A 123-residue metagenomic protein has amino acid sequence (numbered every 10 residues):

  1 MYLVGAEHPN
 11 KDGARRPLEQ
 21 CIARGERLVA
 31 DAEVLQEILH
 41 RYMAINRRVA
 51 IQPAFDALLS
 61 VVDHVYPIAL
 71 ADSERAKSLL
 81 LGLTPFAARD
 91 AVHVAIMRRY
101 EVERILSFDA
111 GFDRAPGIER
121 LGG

Functional and structural regions predicted by a protein language model:
M1-A30, M43-P53: Short, well-structured N-terminal submotif of metal-dependent ribonuclease cores
M1-V4, E37-H40, A76: A short acidic, helix-capping loop that chelates divalent metal ions and anchors anionic groups
A6-E7, R41, L79, I118: Residue-level signal for well-ordered alpha-helical positions
D12, H64-L106: Active-site neighborhoods of divalent-metal-dependent phosphate/nucleic-acid chemistry enzymes
E19, A95, A110: Surface-exposed charge patches
Q20-C21, L58, L79: Hydrophobic helix-cap positions at the C-terminus of alpha-helices in RecA-like/P-loop ATPase nucleotide-binding cores
R27-V34, L39-I68, T84, F108-G123: Anionic, Ser/Thr-rich low-complexity intrinsically disordered regions
